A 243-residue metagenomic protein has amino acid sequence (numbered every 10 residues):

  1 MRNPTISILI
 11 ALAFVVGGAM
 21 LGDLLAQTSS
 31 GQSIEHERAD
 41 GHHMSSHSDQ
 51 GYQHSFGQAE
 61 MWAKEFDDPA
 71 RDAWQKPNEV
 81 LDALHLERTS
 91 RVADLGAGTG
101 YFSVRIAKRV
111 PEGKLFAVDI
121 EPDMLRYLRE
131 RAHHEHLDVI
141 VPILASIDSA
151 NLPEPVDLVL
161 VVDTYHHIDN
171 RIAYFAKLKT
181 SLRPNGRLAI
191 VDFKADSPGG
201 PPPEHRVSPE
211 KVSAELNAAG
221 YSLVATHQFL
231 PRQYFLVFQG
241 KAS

Functional and structural regions predicted by a protein language model:
G31-E87, R91: Class I SAM-dependent transferase core
A93, A97-S149: Class I SAM-dependent methyltransferase SAM/SAH-binding core
A150-V159: A short acidic, Gly/Pro-enriched loop at the edge of an enzyme's catalytic core that lines a small-molecule cofactor
L158-V162, Y174: A short beta-strand submotif of the Rossmann-like class I SAM-dependent methyltransferase core that lines
T164-I168: A short His-aromatic
I172-R187: A short glycine-rich, Lys/Arg-flanked "PGG" loop and its adjoining helix->strand segment in the class I
A189-S213: Conserved class I S-adenosyl-L-methionine
A225-S243: Core SAM-dependent methyltransferase catalytic element
